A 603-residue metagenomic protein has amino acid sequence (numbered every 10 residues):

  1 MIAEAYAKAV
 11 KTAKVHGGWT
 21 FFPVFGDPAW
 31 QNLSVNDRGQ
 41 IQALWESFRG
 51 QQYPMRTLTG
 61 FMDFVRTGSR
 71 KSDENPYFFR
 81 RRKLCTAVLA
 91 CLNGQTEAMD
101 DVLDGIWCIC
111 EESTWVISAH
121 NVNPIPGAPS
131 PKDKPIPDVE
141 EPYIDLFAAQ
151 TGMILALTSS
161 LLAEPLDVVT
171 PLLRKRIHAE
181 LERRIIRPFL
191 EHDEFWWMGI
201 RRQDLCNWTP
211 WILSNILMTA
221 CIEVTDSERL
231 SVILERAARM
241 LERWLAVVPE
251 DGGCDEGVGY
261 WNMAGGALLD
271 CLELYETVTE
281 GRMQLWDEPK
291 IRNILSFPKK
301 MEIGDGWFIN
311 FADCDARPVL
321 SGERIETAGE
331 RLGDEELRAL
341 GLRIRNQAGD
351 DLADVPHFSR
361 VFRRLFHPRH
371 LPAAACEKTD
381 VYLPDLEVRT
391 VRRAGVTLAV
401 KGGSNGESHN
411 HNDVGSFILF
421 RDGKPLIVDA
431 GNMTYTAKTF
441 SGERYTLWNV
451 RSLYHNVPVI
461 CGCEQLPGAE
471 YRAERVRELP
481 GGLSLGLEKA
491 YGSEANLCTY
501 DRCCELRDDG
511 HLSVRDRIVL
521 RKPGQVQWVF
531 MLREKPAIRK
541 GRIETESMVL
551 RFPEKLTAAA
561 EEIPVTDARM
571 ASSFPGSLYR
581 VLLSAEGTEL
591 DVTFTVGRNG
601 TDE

Functional and structural regions predicted by a protein language model:
I2-T20, V24-F64: Low-complexity, Ser/Thr/Pro/Gly-enriched N-terminal "stalk/linker" regions
W19, G68-R80, S130-A149, E194-P210 (+5 more regions): Solvent-exposed loop and edge beta-strand segments that line ligand/cofactor-binding and catalytic clefts
E46-R56, V102-H120, L172-W197, V232-G252 (+1 more regions): Long, well-ordered core segments of solenoidal/helical folds
F78-N93, D104-C108, A149-L157: Non-membrane alpha-helical segments in proteins
V88-L92, M153-S160, M218-I222, G266-T277: Short glycine/serine- and small hydrophobic-enriched flexible loop segments
V122-P126, A149, G341-D351, K438-E603: CBM-like, beta-strand-rich accessory domains located in the C-terminal region of large, secreted polysaccharide-active
K132-G259, L365-A374: Active-site lining segments of carbohydrate-active enzymes
G265-L426, L479, A585: Carbohydrate-active enzyme catalytic cores, enriched for enzymes that act on polyanionic acidic polysaccharides
